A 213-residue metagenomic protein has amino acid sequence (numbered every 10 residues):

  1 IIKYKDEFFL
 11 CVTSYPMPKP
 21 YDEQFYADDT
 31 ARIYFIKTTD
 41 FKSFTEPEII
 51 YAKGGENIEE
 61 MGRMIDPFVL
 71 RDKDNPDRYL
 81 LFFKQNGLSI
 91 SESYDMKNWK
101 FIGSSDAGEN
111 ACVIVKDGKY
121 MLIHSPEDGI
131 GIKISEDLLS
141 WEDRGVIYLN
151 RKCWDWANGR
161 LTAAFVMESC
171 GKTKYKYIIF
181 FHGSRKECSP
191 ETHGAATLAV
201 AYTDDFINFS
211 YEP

Functional and structural regions predicted by a protein language model:
I1-P213: Carbohydrate-active catalytic/glycan-binding domains of CAZyme proteins, especially the secreted or lumenal ectodomains
